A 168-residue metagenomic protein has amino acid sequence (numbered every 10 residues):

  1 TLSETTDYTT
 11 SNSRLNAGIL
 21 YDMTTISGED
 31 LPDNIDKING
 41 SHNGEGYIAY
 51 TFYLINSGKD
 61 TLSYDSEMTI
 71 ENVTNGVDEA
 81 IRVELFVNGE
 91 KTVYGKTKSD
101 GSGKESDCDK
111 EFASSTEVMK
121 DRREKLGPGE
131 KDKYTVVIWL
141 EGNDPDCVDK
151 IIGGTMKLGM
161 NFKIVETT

Functional and structural regions predicted by a protein language model:
T1-I26, G154-M156, F162-T168: Short, polar/proline-rich extracytoplasmic segments that appear immediately after membrane translocation
T1-L15, V73-T116: A surface/secretory-pathway sequence property marking extracellular, secreted, or lumenal proteins enriched
N16, I26, I38, H42 (+7 more regions): Intrinsically disordered, low-complexity segments enriched in small/polar residues
N16-Y21, T25, G101, E105-S114 (+1 more regions): A signal for specific C-terminal beta-sheet/loop modules enriched in small/flexible residues with GP/PG/PP motifs
P32-V73, S114-T168: C-terminal, structured domain-capping segment
